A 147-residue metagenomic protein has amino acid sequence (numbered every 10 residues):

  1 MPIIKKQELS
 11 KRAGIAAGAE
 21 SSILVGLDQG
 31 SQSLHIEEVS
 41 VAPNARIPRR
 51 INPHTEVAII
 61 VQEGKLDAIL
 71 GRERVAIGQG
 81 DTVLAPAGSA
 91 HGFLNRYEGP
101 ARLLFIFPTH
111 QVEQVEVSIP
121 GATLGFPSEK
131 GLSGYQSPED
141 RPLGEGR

Functional and structural regions predicted by a protein language model:
M1-S33, P48, Q114, S118-R147: A short, N-terminal "cap"/entry segment at the start of jelly-roll beta-barrel domains of the cupin/DSBH fold
S22, E37-N52: Conserved short histidine dyad/triad with adjacent acidic residue
E38-V39, A58, L84, E98-Q114: A short hydrophobic beta-strand segment most commonly corresponding to one strand of the jelly-roll/cupin
P48-R49, A68-I69, A85, H91-E98: Short beta-strand His + acidic residue motifs that chelate non-heme Fe in jelly-roll/DSBH and cupin folds
H54-L66: Glycine- and acidic-residue-biased ligand/ion/polar-headgroup-sensing regions
R72-A87: Short acidic-glycine-tyrosine-enriched beta hairpin
